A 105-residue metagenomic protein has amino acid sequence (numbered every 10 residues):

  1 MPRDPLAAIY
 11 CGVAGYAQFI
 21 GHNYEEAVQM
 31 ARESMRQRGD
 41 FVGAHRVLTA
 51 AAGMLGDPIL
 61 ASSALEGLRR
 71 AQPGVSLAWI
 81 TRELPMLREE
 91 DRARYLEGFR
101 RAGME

Functional and structural regions predicted by a protein language model:
M1-E105: Alpha-helical protein-protein interaction modules
